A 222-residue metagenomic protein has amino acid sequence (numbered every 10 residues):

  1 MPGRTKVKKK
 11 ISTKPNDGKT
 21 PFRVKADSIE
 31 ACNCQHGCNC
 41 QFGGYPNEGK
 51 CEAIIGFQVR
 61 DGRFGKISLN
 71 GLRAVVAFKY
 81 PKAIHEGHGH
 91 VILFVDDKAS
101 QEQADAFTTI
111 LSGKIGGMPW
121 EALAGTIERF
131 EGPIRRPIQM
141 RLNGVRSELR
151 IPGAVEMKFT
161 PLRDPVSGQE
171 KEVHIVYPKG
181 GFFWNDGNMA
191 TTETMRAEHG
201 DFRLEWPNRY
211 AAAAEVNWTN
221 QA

Functional and structural regions predicted by a protein language model:
M1-P21, N220-A222: Basic/polar N-terminal segments that are highly enriched at the extreme N-terminus, encompassing both cleavable
P15-F64: N-terminal ordered "arm"
G37-N39, R60-G62, K79, K98 (+4 more regions): Generic structural motif
C40, V76-F78, R136-M140: Short amphipathic beta-strand and strand-loop transition segments with alternating hydrophobic
G49-W120: Aromatic- and glycine-enriched beta-alpha-beta binding-site module
K66-R73, L93, E128-P133, Y177 (+1 more regions): Low-complexity, flexible helical/coil segments
G89, L93-Q169: Charged linear interaction tracts used for macromolecular binding and regulation
P165-A222: Extended, charged low-complexity segments that frequently continue into or abut oligomerization scaffolds
